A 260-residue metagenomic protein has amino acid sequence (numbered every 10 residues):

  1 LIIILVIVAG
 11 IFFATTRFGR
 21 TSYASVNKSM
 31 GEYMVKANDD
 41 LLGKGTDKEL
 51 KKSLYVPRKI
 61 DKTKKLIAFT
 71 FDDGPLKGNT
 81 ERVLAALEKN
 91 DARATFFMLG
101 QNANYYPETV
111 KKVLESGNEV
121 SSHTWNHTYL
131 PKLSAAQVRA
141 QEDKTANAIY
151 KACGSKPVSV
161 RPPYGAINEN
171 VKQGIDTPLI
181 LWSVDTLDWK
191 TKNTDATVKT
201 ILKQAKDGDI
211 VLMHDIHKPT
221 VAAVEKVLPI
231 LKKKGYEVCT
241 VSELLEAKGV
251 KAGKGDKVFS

Functional and structural regions predicted by a protein language model:
L1-I67, A85-A94, D207-S260: Terminal accessory/targeting
A9, A14, Y33, T46 (+9 more regions): Residue-level signal for the start and early helices of compact helical domains
K36-L133, Q137-K144, A148, S155 (+1 more regions): Active-site beta->alpha N-cap acidic-glycine motif
R82, N104, E115, T128-E237 (+1 more regions): Catalytic domains of cell-wall/extracellular-matrix polysaccharide-remodeling enzymes, centered on de-N-acetylation
